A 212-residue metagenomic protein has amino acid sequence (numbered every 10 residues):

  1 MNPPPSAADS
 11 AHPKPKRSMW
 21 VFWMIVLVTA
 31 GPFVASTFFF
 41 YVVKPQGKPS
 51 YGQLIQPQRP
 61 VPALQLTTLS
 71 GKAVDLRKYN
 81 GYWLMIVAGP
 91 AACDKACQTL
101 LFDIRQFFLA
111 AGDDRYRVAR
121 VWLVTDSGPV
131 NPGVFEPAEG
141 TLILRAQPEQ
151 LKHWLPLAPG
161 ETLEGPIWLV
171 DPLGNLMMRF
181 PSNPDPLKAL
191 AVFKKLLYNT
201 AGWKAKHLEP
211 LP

Functional and structural regions predicted by a protein language model:
M1-K16: N-terminal Lys/Arg-rich, disordered targeting/topogenic segments
P4, R105-G112, W203-P212: Cysteine/selenocysteine-centered motifs that mediate thiol-based redox chemistry or coordinate metal-sulfur cofactors
P15-T29: N-terminal Sec-pathway targeting helices
L27, G31-V34, V43-R77, T99: N-terminal "domain-start" segment that seeds a small globular fold
Y41, L101-V121: Conserved helix-turn-beta segment immediately C-terminal to the redox Cys motif in thioredoxin-like folds
R77-I104: Short active-site neighborhood of thiol/selenol oxidoreductases, capturing the structured segment around
A119-V170: Short, internal strand/loop/helix patches that form the active-site neighborhood or redox-interaction surface
L163-G165, L169-P212: Thiol-/selenol-based redox modules, centered on thioredoxin-like and closely related oxidoreductase domains
